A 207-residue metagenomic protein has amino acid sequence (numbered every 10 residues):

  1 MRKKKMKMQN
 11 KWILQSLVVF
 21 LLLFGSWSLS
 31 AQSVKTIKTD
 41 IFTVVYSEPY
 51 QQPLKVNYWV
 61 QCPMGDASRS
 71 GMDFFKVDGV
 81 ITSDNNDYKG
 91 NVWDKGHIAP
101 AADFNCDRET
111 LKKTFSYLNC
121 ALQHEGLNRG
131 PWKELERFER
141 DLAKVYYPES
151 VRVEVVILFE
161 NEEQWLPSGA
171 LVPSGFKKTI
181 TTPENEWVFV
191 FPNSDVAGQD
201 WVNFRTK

Functional and structural regions predicted by a protein language model:
K5-L17: Bacterial N-terminal signal peptides that target proteins for export
M8-K11, S26, F191: Intrinsically disordered, low-complexity peptide-like regions
S16-G25: Bacterial N-terminal signal peptides
L29-S33: Boundary at the C-terminal end of the N-terminal hydrophobic targeting segment
K35-I37, T179-I180: Short acidic-hydrophobic surface loop/beta-edge motif
T36-D94: Short, His- and charge-rich active-site/binding loops that engage polyanionic ligands
D78-K207: Domain-level detector of nuclease and nuclease-like folds in predominantly extracellular/periplasmic contexts
